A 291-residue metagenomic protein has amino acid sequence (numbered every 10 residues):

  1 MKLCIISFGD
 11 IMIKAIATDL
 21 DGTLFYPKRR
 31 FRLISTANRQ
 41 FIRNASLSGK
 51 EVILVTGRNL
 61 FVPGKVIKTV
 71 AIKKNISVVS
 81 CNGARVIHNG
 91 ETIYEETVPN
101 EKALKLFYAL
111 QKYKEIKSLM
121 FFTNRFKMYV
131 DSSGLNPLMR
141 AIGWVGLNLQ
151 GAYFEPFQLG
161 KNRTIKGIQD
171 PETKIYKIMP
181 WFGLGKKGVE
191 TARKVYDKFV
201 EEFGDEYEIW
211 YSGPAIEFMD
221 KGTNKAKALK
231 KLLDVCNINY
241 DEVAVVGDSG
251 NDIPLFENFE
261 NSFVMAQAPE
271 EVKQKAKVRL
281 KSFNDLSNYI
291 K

Functional and structural regions predicted by a protein language model:
M1-T18, A37, L47, I238: Non-catalytic pre-domain segments flanking phosphatase-related domains
M12-A15, L24, S35, A215-K291: Mg2+-dependent phosphoryl-transfer enzymes with acidic/Ser/Thr/Gly-rich catalytic loops
I13, G49, N75, T173-I175 (+1 more regions): A general structural motif
L20-P27: Generic N-terminal amphipathic, Lys/Arg-enriched alpha-helix
K28-F31, R39: Polybasic, low-complexity association/targeting segments
T36-W144: Active-site phosphate-binding/coordination module
L54, M120-F121, P180, V245 (+1 more regions): Structural beta-sheet core signal
T123-A244: Conserved acidic, metal-coordinating active-site core of Asp-based, Mg2+-dependent phosphoryl-transfer enzymes
